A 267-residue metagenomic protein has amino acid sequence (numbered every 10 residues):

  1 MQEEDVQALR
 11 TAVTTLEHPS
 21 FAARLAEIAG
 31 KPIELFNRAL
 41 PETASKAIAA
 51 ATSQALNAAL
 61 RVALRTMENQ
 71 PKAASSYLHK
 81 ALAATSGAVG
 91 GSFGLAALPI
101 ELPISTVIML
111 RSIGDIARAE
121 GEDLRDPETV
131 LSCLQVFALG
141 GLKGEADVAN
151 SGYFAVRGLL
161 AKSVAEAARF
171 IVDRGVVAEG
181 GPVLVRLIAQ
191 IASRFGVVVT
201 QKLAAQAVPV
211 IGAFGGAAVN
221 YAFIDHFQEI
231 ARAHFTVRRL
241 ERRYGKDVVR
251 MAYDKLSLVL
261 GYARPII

Functional and structural regions predicted by a protein language model:
M1-S86, R111-I267: Terminal, membrane-proximal amphipathic helices and intrinsically disordered targeting/regulatory segments
L82, S86-I100, V107, R111: Glycine-rich active-site/cofactor-binding loop and its immediate structural neighborhood
E101-S105, G216-V219: Short hydrophobic alpha-helical segments that form membrane-spanning helices or hydrophobic packing faces of helical
